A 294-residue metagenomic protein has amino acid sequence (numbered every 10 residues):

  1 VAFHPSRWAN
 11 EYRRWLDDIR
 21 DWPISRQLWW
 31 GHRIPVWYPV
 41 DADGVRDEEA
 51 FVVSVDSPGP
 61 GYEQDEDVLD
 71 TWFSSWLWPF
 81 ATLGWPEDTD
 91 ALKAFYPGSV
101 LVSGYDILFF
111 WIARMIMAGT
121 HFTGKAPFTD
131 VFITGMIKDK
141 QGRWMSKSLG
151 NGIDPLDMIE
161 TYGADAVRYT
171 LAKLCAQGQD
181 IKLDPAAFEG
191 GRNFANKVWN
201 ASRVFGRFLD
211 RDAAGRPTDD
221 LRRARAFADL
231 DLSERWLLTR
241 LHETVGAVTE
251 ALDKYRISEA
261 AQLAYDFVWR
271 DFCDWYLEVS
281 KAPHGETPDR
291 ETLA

Functional and structural regions predicted by a protein language model:
V1-R211, L237-S280, H284, T292-A294: Structured secondary-structure scaffolds
R207-A226: Intrinsic disorder at enzyme termini
L221-F227, S233-R235, R240, A247: Alpha-helical transmembrane bundle of multi-pass secondary transport proteins
